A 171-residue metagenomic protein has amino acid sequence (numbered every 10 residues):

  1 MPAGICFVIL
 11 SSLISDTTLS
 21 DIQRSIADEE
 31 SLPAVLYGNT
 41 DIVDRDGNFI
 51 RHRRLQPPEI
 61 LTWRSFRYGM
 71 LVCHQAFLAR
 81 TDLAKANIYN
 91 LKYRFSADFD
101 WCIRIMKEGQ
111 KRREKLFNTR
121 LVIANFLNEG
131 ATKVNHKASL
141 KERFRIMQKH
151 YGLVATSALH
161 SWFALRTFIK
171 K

Functional and structural regions predicted by a protein language model:
M1-V134: Nucleotide-sugar donor-binding/catalytic module of glycosyltransferases that assemble extracellular/cell-envelope
M1-V8, S139-E142, A164-R166: Intrinsic structural disorder
S31, I146-K171: Membrane-interface aromatic/basic loop that binds lipid-linked glycans or pyrophosphate carriers, typified by
G109, V122, K133-S157: Catalytic core of nucleotide-sugar-dependent glycosyltransferases
